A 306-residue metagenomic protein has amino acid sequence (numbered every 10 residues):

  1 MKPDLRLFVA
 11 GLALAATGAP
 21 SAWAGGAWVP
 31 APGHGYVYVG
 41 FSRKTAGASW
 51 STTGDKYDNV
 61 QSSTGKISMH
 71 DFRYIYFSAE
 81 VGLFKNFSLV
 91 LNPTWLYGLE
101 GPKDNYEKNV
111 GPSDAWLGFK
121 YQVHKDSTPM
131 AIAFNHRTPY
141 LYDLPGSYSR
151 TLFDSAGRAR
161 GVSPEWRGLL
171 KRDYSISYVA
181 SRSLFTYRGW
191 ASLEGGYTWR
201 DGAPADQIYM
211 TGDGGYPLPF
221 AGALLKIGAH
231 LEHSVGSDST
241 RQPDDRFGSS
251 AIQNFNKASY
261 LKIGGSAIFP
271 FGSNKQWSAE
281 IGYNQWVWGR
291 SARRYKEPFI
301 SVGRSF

Functional and structural regions predicted by a protein language model:
A16, P20-N59, K66: Outer-membrane beta-barrel biogenesis signature
H34, I67, D71-Y74, S78 (+5 more regions): Transmembrane beta-barrel architecture of outer-membrane proteins
V39, F77-V81, L117-Y121, F134 (+8 more regions): Residues on the lipid-exposed face of transmembrane beta-strands in outer-membrane beta-barrel proteins
F41-G47, P93-L99, V123, H136-Y142 (+6 more regions): Transmembrane beta-strands of outer-membrane beta-barrel pores
W50-T52, K56-S63, D213-F306: Outer membrane beta-barrel transmembrane domains
I67-E100, G189, T198-W199, A205-Q207 (+3 more regions): Glycine- and aromatic-enriched membrane insertion/assembly motifs of diderm outer-membrane and organelle channel
N86-L91, D126-M130, T186-A191, A221-I227 (+1 more regions): Repeated loop/turn-to-beta-strand initiation elements of outer-membrane beta-barrel proteins
Y97-Q207, T240-Q242, G248-A258: Outer-membrane pore/translocation modules
